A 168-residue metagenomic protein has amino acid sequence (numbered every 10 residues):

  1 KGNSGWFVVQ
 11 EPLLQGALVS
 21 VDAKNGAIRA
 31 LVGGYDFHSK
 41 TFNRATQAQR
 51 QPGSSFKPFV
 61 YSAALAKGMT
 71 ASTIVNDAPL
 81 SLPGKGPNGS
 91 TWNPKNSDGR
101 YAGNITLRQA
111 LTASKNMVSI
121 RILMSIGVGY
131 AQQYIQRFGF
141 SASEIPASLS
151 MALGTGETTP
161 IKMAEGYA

Functional and structural regions predicted by a protein language model:
G2-D22, R108-L111, M124: Beta-lactamase-like hydrolase cores
Q10-H38, Q133, F138: A short, well-structured edge-of-sheet supersecondary motif
L14-A17, A71, L149: Envelope-exposed proteins and targeting segments
V19-S20, R29-L31, T73-N76, Q109 (+4 more regions): Structural recognition of the beta-strand scaffold that forms the well-ordered cores of secreted hydrolase catalytic
K24, M69-A131: Conserved catalytic neighborhood of penicillin-recognizing serine enzymes
N25-G26, Q49-D77, A110, G166-A168: Active-site SXXK
H38-A48: A short, polar/charged loop-to-alpha-helix boundary motif
R137-A168: Active-site-proximal helix/loop microenvironment of the serine DD-peptidase/beta-lactamase transpeptidase fold
